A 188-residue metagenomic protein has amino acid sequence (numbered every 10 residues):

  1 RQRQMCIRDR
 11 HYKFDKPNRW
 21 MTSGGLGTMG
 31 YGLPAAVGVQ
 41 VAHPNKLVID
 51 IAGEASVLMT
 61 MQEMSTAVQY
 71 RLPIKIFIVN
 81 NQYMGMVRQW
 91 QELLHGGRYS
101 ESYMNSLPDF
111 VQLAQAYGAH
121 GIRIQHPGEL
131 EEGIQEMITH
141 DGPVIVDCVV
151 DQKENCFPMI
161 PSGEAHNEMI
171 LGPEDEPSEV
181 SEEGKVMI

Functional and structural regions predicted by a protein language model:
R1-I7: Short, small-residue-biased leader/transition segments that mark boundaries at the very start of proteins
H11-I188: Thiamine diphosphate
